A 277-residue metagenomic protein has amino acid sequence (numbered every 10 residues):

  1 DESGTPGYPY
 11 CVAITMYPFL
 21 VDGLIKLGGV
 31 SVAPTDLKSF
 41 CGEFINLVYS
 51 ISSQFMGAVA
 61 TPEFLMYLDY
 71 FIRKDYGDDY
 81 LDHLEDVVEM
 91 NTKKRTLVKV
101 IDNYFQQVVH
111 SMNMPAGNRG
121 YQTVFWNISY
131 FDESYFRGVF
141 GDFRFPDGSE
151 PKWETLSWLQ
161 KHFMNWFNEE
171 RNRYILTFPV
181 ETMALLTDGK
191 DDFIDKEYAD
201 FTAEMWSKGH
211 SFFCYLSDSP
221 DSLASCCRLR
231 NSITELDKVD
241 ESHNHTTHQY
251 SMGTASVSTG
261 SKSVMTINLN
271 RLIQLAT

Functional and structural regions predicted by a protein language model:
D1-T277: Conserved catalytic cores of very large enzyme subunits
